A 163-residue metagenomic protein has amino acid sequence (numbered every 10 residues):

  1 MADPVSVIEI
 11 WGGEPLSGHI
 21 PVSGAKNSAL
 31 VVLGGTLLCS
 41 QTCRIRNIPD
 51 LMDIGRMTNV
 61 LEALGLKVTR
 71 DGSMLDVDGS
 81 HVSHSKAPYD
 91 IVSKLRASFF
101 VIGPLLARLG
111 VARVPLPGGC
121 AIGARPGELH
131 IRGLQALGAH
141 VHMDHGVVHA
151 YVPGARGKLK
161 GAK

Functional and structural regions predicted by a protein language model:
M1-K163: Structural preference for solvent-exposed beta-strand-turn elements and adjacent flexible terminal/loop segments within
